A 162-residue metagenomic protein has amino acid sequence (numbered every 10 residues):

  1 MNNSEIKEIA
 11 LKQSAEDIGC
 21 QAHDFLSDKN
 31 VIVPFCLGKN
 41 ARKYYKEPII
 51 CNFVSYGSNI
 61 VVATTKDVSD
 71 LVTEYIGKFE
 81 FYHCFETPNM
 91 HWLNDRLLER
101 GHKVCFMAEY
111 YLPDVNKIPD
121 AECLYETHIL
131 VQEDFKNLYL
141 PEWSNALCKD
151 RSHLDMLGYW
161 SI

Functional and structural regions predicted by a protein language model:
M1-Q21, M156, S161-I162: Acyl-donor (CoA/ACP) binding surface of acyl/acetyltransferases
I9-D134: Acyl-donor-binding surface of acyltransferase catalytic domains
E133-I162: A mid-sequence, solvent-exposed acidic-amphipathic segment
